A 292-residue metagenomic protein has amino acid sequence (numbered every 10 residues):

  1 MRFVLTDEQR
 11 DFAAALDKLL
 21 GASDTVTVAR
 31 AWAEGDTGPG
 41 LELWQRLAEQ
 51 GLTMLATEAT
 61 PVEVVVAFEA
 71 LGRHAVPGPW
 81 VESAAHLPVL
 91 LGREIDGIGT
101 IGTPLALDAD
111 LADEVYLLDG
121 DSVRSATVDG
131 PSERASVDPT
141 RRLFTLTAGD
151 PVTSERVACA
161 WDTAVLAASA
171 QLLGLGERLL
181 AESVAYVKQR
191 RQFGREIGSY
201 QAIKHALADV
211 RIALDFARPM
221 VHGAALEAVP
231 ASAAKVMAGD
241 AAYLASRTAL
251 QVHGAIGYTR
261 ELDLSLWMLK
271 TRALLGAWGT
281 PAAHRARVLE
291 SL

Functional and structural regions predicted by a protein language model:
M1-H74, D162-L292: Alpha-helical interface subdomain recognition
A75-A181, A185: FAD-binding core of flavoproteins
